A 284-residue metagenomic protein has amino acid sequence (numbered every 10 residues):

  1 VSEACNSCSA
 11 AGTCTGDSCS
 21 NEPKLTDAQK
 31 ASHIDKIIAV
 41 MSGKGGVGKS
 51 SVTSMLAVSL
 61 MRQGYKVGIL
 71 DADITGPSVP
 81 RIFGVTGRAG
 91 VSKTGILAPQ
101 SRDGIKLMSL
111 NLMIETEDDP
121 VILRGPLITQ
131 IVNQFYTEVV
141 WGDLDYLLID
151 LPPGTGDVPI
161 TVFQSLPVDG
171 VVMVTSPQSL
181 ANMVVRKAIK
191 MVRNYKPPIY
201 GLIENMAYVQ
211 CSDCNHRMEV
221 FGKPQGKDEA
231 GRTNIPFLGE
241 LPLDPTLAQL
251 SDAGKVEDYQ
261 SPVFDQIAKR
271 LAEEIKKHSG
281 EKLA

Functional and structural regions predicted by a protein language model:
V1-L25, M191-A284: C-terminal lobe/tail of nucleotide-utilizing enzymes
Q29-D35: Phosphate-binding P-loop
K36-I74, I189: Walker A/P-loop phosphate-binding motif and the immediately C-terminal alpha-helix
V67, A72-D118, I122, T129: Phosphate-binding loop that captures ATP/GTP phosphates
G104-K106, D143-L147, G170: Loop/turn-to-beta-strand initiation segments
M108, V132, L151, Q164 (+2 more regions): Glycine-rich phosphate-binding loops of nucleotide-dependent enzymes
I114-V162: Phosphate-binding/switch loop-helix module in NTP-utilizing enzymes
V140, P159-L180: Inter-motif core of Ras-like GTPase G domains
